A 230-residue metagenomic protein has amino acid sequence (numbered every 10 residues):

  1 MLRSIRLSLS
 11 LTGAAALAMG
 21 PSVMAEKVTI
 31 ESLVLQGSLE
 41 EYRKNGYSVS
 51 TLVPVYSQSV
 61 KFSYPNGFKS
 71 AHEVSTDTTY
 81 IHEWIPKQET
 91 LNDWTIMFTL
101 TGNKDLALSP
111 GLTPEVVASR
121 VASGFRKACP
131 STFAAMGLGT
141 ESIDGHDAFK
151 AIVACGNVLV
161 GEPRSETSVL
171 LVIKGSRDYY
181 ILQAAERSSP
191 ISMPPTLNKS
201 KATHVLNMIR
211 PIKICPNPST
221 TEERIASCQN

Functional and structural regions predicted by a protein language model:
M1-L11: Bacterial N-terminal signal peptides that target proteins for export
V23-K27: Boundary at the C-terminal end of the N-terminal hydrophobic targeting segment
V28-Y80: N-terminal "mature-domain start" segment
G67-P110: Secretory pathway targeting signatures of secreted, lumenal, and periplasmic proteins
L108-T132: Short, solvent-exposed recognition patches
S123-L171: Signature of long, low-cysteine stretches enriched in small and polar/charged residues
R177-N230: Surface-exposed amphipathic alpha-helical segments
